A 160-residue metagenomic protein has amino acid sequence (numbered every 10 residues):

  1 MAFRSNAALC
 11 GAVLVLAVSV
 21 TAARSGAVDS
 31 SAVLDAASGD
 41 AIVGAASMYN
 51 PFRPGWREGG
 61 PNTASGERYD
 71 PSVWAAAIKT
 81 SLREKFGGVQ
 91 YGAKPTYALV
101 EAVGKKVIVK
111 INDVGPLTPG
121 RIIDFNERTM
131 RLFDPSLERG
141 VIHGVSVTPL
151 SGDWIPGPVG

Functional and structural regions predicted by a protein language model:
M1-C10: Bacterial N-terminal signal peptides that target proteins for export
C10-S19: Bacterial N-terminal signal peptides
A23-G160: Secreted/periplasmic proteins
